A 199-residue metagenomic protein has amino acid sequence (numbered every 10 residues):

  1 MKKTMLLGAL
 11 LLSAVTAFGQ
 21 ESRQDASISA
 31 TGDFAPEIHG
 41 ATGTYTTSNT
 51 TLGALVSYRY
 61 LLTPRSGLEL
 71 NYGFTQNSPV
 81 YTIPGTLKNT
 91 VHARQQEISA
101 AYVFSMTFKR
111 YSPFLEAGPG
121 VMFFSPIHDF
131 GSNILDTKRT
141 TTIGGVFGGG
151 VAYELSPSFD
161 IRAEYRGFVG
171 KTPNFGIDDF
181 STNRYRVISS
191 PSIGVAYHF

Functional and structural regions predicted by a protein language model:
M1-R23: Cleavable N-terminal export/targeting peptides
Q20-E21, S57-G131, Y153, R186-F199: Gram-negative (and chloroplast) outer-membrane scaffold detector with strong preference for beta-barrel transmembrane
S27-D33, N71-G73, E116-G120, E164-R166: Transmembrane beta-strands of outer-membrane beta-barrel proteins
S29-L61: N-terminal targeting signals for Sec/Tat export/insertion, comprising classic cleavable signal peptides
I38-Y45, V80-L87, S125-I134, P173-F180: Outer-membrane beta-barrel translocator domains and adjoining extracellular loop/strand segments of Gram-negative
T44-T50, L87-R94, I134-T141, F180-V187: Replace "Gram-negative outer membrane beta-barrel proteins" with "bacterial and organellar outer membrane beta-barrel
F124-G167: A charged, solvent-exposed segment within the mature domains of Sec-exported extracytoplasmic proteins
E154, S158-F199: Hydrophobic secondary-structure block in the mid-to-C-terminal portion of proteins
